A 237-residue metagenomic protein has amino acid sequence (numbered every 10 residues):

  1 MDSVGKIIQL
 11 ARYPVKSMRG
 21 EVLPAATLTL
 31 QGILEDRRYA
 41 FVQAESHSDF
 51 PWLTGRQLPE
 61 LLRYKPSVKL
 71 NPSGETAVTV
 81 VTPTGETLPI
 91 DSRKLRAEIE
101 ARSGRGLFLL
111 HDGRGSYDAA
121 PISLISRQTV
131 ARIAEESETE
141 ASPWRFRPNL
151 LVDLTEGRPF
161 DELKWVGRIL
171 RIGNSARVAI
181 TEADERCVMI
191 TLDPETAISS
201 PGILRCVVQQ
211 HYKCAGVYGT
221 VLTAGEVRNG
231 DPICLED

Functional and structural regions predicted by a protein language model:
M1-D237: Metal-cofactor-dependent catalytic cores
